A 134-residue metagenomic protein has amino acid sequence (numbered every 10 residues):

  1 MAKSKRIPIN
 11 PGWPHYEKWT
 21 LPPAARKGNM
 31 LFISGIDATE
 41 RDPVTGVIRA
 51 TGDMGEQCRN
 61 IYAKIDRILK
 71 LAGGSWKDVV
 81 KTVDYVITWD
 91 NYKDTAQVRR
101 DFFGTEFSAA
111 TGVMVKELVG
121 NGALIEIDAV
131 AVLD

Functional and structural regions predicted by a protein language model:
M1-A63, R67-V80, V86-D134: N-terminal presequence-like segments and the immediate start of the first folded domain
